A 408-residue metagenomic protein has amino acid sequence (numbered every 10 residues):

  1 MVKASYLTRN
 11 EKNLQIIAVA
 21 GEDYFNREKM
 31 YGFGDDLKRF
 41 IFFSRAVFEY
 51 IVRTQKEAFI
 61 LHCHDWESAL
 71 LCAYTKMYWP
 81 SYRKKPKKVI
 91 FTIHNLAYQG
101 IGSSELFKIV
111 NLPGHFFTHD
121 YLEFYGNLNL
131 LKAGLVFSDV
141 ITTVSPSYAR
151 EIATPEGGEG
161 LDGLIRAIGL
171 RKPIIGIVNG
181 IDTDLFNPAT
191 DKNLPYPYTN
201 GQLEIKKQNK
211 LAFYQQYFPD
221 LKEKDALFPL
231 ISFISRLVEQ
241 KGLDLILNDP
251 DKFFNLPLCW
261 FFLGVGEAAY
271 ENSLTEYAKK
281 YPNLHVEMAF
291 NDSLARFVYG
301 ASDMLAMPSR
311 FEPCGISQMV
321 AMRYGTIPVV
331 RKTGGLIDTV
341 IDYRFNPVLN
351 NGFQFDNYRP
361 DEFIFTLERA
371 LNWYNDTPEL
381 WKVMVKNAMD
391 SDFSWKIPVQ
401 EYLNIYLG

Functional and structural regions predicted by a protein language model:
M1-G408: Catalytic cores of nucleotide-sugar-dependent glycosyltransferases that transfer UDP/GDP/TDP-activated
